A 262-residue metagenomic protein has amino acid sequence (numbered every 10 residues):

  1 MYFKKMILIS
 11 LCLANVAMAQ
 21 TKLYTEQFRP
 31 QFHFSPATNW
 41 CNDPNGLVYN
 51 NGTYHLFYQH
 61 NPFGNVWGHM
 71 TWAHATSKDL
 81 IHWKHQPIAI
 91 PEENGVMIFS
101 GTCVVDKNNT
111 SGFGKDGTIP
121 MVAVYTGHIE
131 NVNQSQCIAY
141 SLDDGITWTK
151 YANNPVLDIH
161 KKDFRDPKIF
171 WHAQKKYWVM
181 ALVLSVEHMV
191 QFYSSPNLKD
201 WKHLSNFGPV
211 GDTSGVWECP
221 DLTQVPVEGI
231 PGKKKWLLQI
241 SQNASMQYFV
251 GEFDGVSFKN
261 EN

Functional and structural regions predicted by a protein language model:
M1-T21: Bacterial Sec-dependent N-terminal signal peptides
Q20-P167, W171-C219, Q224-N262: Beta-rich carbohydrate-recognition and catalytic domains
